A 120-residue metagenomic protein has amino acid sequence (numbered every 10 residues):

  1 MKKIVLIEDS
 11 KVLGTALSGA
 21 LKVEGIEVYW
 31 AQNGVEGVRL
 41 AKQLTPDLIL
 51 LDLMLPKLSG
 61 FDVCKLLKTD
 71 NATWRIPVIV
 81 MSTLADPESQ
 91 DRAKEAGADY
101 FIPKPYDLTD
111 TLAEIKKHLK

Functional and structural regions predicted by a protein language model:
E8: Conserved acidic carboxylate
K11-Y29, H118: Two-component/phosphorelay signaling modules centered on CheY-like receiver
S18, Y106-K116: C-terminal output helix
L44-L50, L55: Active-site beta3 strand of CheY-like receiver
P56, W74, D86, P105: The feature encodes the CheY-like receiver
